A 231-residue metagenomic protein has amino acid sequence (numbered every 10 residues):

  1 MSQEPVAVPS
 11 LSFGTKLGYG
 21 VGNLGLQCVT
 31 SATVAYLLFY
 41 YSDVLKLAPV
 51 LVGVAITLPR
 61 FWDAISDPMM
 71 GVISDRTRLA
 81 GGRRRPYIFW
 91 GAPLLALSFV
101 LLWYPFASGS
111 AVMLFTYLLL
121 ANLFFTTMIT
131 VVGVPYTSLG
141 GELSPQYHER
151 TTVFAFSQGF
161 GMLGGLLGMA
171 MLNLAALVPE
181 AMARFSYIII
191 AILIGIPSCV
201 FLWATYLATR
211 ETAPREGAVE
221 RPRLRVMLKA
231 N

Functional and structural regions predicted by a protein language model:
S2-N231: Membrane-embedded alpha-helical bundles of multi-pass transporters/translocases, especially carrier/permease families
